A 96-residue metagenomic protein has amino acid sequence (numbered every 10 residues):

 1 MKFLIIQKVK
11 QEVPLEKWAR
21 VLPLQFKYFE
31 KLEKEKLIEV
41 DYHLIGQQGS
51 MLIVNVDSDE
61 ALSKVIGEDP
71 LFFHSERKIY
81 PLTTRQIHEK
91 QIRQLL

Functional and structural regions predicted by a protein language model:
M1-L96: Conserved, structured core segments of small domains
